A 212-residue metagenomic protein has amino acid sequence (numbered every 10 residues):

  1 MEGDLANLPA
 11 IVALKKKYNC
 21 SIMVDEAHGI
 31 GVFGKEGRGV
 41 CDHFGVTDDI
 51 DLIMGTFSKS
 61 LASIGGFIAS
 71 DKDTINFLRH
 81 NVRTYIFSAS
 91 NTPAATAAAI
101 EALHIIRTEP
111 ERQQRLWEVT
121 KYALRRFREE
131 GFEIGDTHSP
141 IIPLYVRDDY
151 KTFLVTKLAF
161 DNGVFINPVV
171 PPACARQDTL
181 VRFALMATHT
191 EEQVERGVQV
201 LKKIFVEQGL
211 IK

Functional and structural regions predicted by a protein language model:
M1-N19, K151-T152, E192: Active-site core of PLP-dependent enzymes with the aminotransferase class I/II
E2, Q114-A123, R128-N162, A173 (+2 more regions): Conserved PLP-binding catalytic core of the aspartate aminotransferase-like
L5, Y18-V24, H28, F33-H138: Active-site C-terminal subdomain of aminotransferase-like
P9-A13, D73, E118, Y122-R125 (+3 more regions): Alpha-helical scaffolding segments of alpha/beta enzyme cores, especially the outer helices of TIM-barrel or partial
K17-Y18, E130, N162, Q208: Helix C-cap/helix->beta junction micro-motif
H28-I30, F57-L61, D148, A173 (+1 more regions): Glycine-rich beta-alpha junction loops
D161-V164, A173-K212: PLP-dependent enzyme catalytic core of the Aspartate aminotransferase-like
V169-V170: Cytosolic Rossmann-like ligand/nucleotide-binding regulatory domains
